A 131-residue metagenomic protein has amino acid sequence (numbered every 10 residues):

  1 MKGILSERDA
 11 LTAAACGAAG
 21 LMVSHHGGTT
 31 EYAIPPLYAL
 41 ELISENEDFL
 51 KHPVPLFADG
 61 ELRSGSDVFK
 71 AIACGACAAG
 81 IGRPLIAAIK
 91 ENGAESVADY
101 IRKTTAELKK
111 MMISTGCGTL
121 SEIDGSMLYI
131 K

Functional and structural regions predicted by a protein language model:
M1-A58, S64-A87, L120: Alpha/beta enzyme core
L85-K131: C-terminal extensions of enzymes
